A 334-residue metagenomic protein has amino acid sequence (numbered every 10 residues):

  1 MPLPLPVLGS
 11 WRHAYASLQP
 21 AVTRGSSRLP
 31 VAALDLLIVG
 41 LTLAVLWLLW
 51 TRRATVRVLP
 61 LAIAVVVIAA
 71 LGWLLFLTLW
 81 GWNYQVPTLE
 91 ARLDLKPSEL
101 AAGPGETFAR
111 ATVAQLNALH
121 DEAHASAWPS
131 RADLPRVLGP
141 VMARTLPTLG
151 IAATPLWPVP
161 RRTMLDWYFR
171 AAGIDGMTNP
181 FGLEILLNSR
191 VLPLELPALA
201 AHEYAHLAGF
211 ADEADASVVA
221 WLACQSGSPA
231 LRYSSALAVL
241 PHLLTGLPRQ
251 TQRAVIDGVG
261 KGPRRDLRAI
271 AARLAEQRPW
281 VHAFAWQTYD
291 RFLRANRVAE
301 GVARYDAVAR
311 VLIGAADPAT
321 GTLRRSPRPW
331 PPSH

Functional and structural regions predicted by a protein language model:
M1-T51: Membrane-embedded alpha-helical segments of integral membrane proteins
V7, W11, G81-P104: Alpha-helical transmembrane signal-anchor/signal-peptide segments
L29-A32, A101-H124: Short extracytoplasmic
P30, L196-L222: Active-site recognition of the HExxH zinc-binding catalytic motif
L43-W50, T55-E90: Transmembrane alpha-helices and immediately adjacent membrane-cytoplasm interface residues in multi-pass integral
G105, T112, A211-R253: Post-HExxH zinc-binding segment in Zn-dependent metallohydrolases
A123-S189, P193: Auxiliary, metal-adjacent structural segments of Zn-dependent hydrolase domains
K261-H334: Pan-zinc metallopeptidase signature
